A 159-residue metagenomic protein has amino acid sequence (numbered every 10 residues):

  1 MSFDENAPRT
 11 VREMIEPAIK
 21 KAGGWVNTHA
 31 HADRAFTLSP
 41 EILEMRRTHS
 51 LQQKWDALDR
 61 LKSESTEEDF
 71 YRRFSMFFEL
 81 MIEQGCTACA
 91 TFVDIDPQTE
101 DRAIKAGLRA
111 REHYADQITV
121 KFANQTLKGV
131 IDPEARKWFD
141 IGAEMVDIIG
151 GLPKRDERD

Functional and structural regions predicted by a protein language model:
M1-G23: Histidine-rich, glycine-flanked metal-binding segment
I19, A35-F70, V146: Active-site gating loops and adjacent loop-to-helix segments of metal-dependent hydrolytic enzymes
G23-T37: Histidine-centered catalytic micro-motifs
H29, G85, I149: Divalent metal-coordination and catalytic microenvironments
Y71-M81, A135-F139: Short, charged beta->alpha transition segments
V93-D159: Metal-coordinating catalytic core of metallo-dependent amide/deamination hydrolases
